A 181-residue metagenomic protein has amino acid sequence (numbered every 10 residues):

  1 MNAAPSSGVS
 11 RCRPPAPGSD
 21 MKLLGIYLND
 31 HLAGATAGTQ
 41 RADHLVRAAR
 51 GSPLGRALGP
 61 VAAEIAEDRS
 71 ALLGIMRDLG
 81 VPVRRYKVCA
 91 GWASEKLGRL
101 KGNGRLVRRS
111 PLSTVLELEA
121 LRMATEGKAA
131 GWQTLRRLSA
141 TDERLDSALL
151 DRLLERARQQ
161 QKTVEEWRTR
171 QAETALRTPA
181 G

Functional and structural regions predicted by a protein language model:
M1-S10: Intrinsically disordered, low-complexity proline-rich regions
V9-H31: Disorder-to-helix initiation segments
L28, L58, Y86, L118-L121 (+1 more regions): Hydrophobic packing residues in well-ordered alpha-helices of helical domains and bundles
L28-V46, E95-D142: Acidic/histidine-rich alpha-helical segments that form the ligand environment of transition-metal centers
D30, G34-A37, P60, E64-E67 (+6 more regions): Charged, amphipathic alpha-helical oligomerization/scaffolding segments
G51-S52: Short loop-to-helix capping motifs
R56-K96: Conserved alpha-helical segments that form or flank metal/cofactor-binding pockets of metalloenzymes
A124-G181: Preference for long, well-ordered alpha-helical segments
